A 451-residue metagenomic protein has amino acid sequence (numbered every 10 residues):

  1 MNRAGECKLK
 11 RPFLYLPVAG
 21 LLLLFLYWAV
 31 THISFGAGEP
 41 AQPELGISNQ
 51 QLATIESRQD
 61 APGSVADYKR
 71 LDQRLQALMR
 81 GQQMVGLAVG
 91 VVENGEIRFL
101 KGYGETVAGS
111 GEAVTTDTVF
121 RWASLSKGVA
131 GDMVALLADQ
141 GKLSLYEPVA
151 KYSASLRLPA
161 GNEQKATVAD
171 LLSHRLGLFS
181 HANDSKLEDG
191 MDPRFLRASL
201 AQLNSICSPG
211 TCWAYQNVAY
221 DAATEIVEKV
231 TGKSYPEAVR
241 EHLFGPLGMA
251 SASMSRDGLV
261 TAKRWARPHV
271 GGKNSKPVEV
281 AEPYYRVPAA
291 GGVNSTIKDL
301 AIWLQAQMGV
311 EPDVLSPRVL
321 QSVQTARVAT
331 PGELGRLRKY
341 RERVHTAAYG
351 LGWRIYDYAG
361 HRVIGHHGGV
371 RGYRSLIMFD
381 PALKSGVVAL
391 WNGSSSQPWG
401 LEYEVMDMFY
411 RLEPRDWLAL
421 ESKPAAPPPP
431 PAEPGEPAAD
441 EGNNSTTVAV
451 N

Functional and structural regions predicted by a protein language model:
N2-L100, T231-E241, G245, V278-N451: Catalytic loop of the DD-peptidase/beta-lactamase superfamily, centered on the K-T-G motif and neighboring
S57-S64, V119-R121, S155-P159, A182-L187 (+4 more regions): Second-shell loop/turn segments in exported
D67, L71, T118, L145 (+6 more regions): Residue-level signature of the cytosolic catalytic core of signaling kinases
D72, V89, G95, V119-V149 (+3 more regions): Active-site SXXK
G86-A88, A113, P148, C212 (+1 more regions): Residues at or immediately flanking beta-strands
T116, R121-L125, L137-F179, N183 (+4 more regions): Active-site helix/loop module of the DD-peptidase/beta-lactamase fold, centered on the serine-lysine SxxK catalytic
T167, V218-A219: Mid-domain, small-residue-enriched loop/turn segments at the edges of structured enzyme/sensor domains
R194-I206, V270-R286: The feature captures the short pre-catalytic strand/loop hairpin that immediately precedes and shapes the active-site
